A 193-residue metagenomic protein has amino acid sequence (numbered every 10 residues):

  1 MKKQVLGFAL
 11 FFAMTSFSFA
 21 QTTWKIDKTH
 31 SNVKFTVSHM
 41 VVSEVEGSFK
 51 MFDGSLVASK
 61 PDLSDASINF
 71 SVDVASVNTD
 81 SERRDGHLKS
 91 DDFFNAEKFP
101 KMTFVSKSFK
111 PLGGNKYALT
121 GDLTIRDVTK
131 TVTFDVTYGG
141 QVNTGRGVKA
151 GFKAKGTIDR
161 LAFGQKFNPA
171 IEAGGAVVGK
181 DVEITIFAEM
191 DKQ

Functional and structural regions predicted by a protein language model:
M1-T23: Bacterial Sec-dependent N-terminal signal peptides
A20-Q193: Low-complexity, acidic/polar, glycine-enriched regions of mature
